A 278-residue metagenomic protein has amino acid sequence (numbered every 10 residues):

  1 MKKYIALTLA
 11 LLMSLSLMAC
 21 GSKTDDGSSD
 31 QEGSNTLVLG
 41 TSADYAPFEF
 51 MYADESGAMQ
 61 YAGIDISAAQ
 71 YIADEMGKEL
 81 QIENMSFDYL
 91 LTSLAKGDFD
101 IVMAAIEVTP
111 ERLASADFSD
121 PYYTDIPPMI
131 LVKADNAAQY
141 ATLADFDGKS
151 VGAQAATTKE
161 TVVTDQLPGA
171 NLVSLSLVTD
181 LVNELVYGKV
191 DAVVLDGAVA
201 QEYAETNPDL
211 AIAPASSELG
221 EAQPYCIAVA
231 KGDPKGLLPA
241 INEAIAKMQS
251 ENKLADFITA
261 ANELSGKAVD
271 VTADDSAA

Functional and structural regions predicted by a protein language model:
L15-A19: C-terminal motif of bacterial Sec signal peptides marking the signal peptidase cleavage site
S22-D26, T158-L175, A211-S216, E243-A278: Ligand-binding clefts/hinges and TM-proximal coupling segments of bilobed small-molecule sensing domains
G27-I106: Extracytoplasmic small-molecule ligand-binding "clamshell" domains of the periplasmic binding protein/Venus flytrap
V38-T41, L143-A156: Short loop->beta-strand "edge-of-pocket" segments that line small-molecule binding or catalytic clefts across diverse
I64-I66, I82-S93, A138, V173-Y187 (+1 more regions): Short helix-initiation/N-cap motifs at beta->coil->alpha
E79-D145, E218-L219: Acidic, polar ligand-binding/catalytic clefts
Y89, I106-S115, V162-D165, V186-Y187 (+1 more regions): A ligand-binding cleft/hinge motif common to bilobed small-molecule-binding domains
M129-Q139, A222-A244: A bilobed periplasmic-binding-protein/Venus flytrap-type ligand-binding module shared by bacterial periplasmic
